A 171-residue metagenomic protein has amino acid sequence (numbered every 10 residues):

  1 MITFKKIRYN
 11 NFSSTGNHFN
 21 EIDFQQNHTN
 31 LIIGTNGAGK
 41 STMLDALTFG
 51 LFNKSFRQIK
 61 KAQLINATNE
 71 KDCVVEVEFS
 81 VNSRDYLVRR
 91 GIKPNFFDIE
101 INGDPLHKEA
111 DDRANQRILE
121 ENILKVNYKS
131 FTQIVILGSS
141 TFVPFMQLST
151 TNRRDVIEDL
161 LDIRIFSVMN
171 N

Functional and structural regions predicted by a protein language model:
M1-K108: Extreme N-terminal "head/tail" segments of very large remodeling/mechanoenzyme assemblies
L31, D104-P105, Q133-N171: Extended, Lys/Glu-rich alpha-helical coiled-coil stalks
M43-A46, A114, N152-D159: Alpha-helical scaffold elements adjacent to nucleotide-binding pockets in ATP/GTP-utilizing enzyme cores
G50, K54, N122, D159-I163: Conserved, well-folded catalytic cores of nucleic-acid-processing and energy-transducing macromolecular machines
F56-R57, Y128-K129, F166: Secondary-structure boundary/capping residues
T68, V126-N127, S149-T150: Residues that cap or delimit alpha-helices
V77-V81, R113-T141: Flexible, charged interface-and-hinge segments in very large macromolecular machines that mediate substrate binding
K108-R113, S149: Intrinsic-disorder/low-complexity, polar/charged segments
